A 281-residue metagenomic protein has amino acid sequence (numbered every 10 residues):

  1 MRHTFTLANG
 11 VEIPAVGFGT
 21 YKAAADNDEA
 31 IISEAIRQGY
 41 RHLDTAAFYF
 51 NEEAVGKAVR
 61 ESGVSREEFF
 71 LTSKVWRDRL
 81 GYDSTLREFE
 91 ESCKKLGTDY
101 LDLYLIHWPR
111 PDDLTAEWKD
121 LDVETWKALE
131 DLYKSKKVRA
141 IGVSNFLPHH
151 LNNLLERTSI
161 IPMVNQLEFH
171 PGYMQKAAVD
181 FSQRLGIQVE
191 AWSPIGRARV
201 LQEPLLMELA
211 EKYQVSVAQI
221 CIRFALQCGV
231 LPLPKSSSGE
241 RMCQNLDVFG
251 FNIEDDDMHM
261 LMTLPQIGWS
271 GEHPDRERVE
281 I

Functional and structural regions predicted by a protein language model:
M1-F69, G196, M260, I281: N-terminal binding-site loop/beta-alpha segment at the start of enzyme catalytic domains that lines or forms
A8, G56-R66, C93-T98, L155-T158 (+1 more regions): Acidic (Asp/Glu)-rich catalytic clusters
V16-D26, V75-D83, D113-W118: Active-site mouth loops of central-metabolism enzymes
A24-A35, G81-L96, H149-L151, M174: Short, acidic/polar
H42, Y100-L103, A140, V164: Residues at the N-termini of beta-strands
R66-R79, L103-P109, F169: A short, structured active-site edge motif that brings together acidic residues
T85-I106, D131-S135: CE4/NodB-like, metal-dependent polysaccharide N-deacetylase domain that modifies extracellular/periplasmic N-acetylated
P109-I281: Beta/alpha (TIM)-barrel catalytic core signal, keyed to glycine-rich beta->alpha loops juxtaposed to Asp/Glu that bind
